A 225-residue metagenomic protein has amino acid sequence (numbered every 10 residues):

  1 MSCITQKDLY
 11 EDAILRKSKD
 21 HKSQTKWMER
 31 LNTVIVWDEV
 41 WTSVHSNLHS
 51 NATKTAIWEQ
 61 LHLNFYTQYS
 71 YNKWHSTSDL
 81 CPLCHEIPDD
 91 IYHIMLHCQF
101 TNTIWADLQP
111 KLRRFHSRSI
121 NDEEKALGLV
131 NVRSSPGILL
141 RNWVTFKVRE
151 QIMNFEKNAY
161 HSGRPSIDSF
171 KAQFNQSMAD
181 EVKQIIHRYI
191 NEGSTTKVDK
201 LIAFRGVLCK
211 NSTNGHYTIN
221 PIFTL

Functional and structural regions predicted by a protein language model:
M1-H21, C84: Short linear motifs embedded in intrinsically disordered, charge-biased segments
K22-L225: Family-specific functional microsites
